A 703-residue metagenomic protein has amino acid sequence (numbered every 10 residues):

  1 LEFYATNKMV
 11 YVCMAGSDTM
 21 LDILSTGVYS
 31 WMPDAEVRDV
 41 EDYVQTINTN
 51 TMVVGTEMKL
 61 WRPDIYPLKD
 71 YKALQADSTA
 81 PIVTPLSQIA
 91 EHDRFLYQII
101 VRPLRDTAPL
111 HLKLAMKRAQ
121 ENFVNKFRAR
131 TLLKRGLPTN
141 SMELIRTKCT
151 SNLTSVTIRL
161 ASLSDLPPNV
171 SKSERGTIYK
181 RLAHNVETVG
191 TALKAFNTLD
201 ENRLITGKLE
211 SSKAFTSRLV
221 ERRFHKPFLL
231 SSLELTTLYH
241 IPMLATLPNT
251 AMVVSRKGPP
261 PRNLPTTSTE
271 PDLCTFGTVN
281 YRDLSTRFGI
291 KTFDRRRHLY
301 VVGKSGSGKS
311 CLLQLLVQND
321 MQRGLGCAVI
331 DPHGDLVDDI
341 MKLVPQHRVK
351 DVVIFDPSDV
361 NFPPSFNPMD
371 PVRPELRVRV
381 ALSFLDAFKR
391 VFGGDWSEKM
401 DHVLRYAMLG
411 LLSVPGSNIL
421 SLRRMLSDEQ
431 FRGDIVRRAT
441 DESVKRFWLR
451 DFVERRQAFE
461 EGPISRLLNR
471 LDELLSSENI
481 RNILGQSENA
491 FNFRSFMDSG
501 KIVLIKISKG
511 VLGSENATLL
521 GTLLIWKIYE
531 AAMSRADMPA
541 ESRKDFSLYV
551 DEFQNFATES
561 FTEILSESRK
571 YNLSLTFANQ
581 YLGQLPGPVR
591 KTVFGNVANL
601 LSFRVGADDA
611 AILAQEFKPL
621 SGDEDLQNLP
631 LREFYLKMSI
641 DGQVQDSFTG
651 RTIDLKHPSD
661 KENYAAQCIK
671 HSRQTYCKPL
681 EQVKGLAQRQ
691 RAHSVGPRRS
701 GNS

Functional and structural regions predicted by a protein language model:
L1-T267, C327, V360-P363, V436-D441 (+2 more regions): Extended, folded cores of ATP/NTP-driven motor/assembly subunits in large transport and secretion machines
L24-G27, N185, V189, L312 (+3 more regions): Hydrophobic side chains in well-ordered alpha-helices
Q45-T56, Y66-P67, T107-L110, N169 (+8 more regions): Switch/connector loops and helix/strand junctions flanking conserved nucleotide-binding motifs in nucleotide-processing
A73-T107, F224, F228, E234 (+7 more regions): P-loop NTPase motor core of the ASCE superfamily
T267-R287: N-terminal pre-Walker A segment at the start of P-loop NTPase domains
T278-L284, T292-D294, L299, K304-S305 (+5 more regions): P-loop NTPase motor domains
P332, F577-Q584: Conserved H-loop
K570-Q580, A607: Glycine-rich and small/hydrophobic secondary-structure elements
